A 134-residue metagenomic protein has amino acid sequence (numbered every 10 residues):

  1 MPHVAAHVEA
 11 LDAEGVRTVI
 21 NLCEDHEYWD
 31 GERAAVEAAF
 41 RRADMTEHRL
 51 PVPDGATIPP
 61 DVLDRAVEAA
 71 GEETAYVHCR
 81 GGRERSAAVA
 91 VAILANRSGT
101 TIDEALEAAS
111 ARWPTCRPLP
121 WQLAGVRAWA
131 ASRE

Functional and structural regions predicted by a protein language model:
M1-T74, A95-G125: Cysteine-based protein phosphatase catalytic domain of the PTP/DSP
T74-V91: A phosphate-binding catalytic loop at a beta-strand-loop-alpha-helix junction that coordinates phosphoryl groups
A131-E134: C-terminal domain-closing interface element
